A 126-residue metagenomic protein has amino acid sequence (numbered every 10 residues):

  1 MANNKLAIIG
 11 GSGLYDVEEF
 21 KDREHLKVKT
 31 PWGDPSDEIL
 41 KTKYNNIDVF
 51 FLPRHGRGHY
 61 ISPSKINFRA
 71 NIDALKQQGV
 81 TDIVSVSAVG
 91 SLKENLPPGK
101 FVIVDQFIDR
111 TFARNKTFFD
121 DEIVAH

Functional and structural regions predicted by a protein language model:
A2-H126: Metabolite-binding pocket within alpha/beta catalytic cores that recognizes anionic/polar moieties
